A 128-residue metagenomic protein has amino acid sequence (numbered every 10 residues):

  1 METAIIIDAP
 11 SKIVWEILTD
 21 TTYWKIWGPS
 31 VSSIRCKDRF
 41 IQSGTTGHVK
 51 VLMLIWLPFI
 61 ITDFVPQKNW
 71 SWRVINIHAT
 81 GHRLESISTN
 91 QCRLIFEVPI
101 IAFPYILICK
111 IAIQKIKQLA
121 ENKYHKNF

Functional and structural regions predicted by a protein language model:
M1-A4, T46, W56, N69 (+2 more regions): Intrinsic-disorder/low-complexity, polar/charged segments enriched in Ser/Thr/Lys/Arg/Asp/Glu/Gln
M1-K37: Hydrophobic ligand-binding cavity/cleft-lining segments
T3-I5, P58-D63, A79-S86: Hydrophobic/aromatic beta-strand elements that line small-molecule binding cavities or substrate pockets in beta-rich
P10, I41, L54, P66 (+2 more regions): Short strand-connecting beta-turns/loops that link adjacent beta-strands
V14-L18, W24, G47, I61 (+3 more regions): Hydrophobic pocket/interface hotspot
I41-H48, F64-W72, H125: Short, hydrophobic/aromatic-rich segments at coil-to-beta transitions
S71-F128: Beta-strand/loop substructures that line and gate deep hydrophobic ligand-binding cavities in soluble
